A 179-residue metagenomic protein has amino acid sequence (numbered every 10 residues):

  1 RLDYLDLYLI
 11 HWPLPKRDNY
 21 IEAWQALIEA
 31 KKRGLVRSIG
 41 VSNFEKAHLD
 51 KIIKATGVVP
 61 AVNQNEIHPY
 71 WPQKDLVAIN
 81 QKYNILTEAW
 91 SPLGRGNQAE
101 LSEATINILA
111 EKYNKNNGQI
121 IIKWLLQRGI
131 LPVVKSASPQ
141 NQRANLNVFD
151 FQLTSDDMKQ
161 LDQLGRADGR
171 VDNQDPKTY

Functional and structural regions predicted by a protein language model:
R1-D3: Phosphate/pyrophosphate-binding loops at sites that engage ATP/ADP/AMP, CoA/4′-phosphopantetheine, polyphosphate
L7-Y8: Acidic/hydrophobic-patterned starts of short beta strands in beta-sheet-rich repeat architectures
W12-Y179: Beta/alpha (TIM)-barrel catalytic core signal, keyed to glycine-rich beta->alpha loops juxtaposed to Asp/Glu that bind
